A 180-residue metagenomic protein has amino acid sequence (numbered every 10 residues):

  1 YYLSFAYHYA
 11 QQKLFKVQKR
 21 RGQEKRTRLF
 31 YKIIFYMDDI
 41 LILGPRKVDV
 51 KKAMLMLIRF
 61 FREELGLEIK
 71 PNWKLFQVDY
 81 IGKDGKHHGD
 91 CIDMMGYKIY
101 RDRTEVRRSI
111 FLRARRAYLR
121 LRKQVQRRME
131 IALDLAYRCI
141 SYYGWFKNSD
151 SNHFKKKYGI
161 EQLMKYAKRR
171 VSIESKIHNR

Functional and structural regions predicted by a protein language model:
Y1-F5: Short amphipathic alpha-helical face segments that pack within enzyme cores and frequently flank/anchor catalytic
H8-Q11, F15-Q23, T27-L29, K51-L55 (+1 more regions): Right-hand nucleic-acid polymerase module
R28-R62: Catalytic palm subdomain of template-directed nucleic-acid polymerases, centered on the conserved carboxylate motif
E63-L67: Flexible helix-coil linker/hinge segments at domain or subdomain boundaries
